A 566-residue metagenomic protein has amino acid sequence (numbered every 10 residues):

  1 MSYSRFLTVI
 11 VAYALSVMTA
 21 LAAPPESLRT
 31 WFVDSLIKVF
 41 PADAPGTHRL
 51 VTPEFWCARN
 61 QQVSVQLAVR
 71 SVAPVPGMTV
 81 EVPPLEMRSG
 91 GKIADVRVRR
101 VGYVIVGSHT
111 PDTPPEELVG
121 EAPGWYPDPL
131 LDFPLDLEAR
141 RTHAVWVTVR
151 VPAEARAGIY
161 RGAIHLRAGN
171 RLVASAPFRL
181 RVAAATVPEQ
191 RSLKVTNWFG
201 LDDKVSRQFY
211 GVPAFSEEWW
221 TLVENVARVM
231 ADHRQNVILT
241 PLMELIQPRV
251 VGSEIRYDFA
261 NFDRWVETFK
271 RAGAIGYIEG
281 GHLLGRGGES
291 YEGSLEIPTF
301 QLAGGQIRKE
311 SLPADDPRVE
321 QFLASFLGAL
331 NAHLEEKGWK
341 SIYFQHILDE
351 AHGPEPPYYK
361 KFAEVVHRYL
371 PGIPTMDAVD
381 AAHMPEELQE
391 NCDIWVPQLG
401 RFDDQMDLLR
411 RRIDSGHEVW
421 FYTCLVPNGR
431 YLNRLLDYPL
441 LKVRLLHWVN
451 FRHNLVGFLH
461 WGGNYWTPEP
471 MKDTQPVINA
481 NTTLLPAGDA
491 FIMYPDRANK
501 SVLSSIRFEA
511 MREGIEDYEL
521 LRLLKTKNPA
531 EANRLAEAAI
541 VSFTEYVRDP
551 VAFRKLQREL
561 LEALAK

Functional and structural regions predicted by a protein language model:
L7-M18: Bacterial N-terminal signal peptides
P24-R49, V72-V147: Surface-exposed binding patches on compact interaction domains or structured appendages
R49, N60-Q66, H143-A144, R156-A163: Short, solvent-exposed loop/turn segments enriched in Ser/Thr/Gly
V72, R150-A157: Short, surface-exposed loop/turn segments at beta-strand-coil junctions that are enriched for proline with nearby
V119, Y126, L131-L135, V149-R150 (+5 more regions): Aromatic-lined carbohydrate-binding surfaces of glycoside hydrolases
I307, S311-Y359, E364-A381, M471-K566: Catalytic domains of carbohydrate-active enzymes that cleave complex glycans
I413-R444: Active-site clefts of carbohydrate-active enzymes
Y438-F491: Substrate-binding cleft of secreted/luminal carbohydrate-active enzymes
